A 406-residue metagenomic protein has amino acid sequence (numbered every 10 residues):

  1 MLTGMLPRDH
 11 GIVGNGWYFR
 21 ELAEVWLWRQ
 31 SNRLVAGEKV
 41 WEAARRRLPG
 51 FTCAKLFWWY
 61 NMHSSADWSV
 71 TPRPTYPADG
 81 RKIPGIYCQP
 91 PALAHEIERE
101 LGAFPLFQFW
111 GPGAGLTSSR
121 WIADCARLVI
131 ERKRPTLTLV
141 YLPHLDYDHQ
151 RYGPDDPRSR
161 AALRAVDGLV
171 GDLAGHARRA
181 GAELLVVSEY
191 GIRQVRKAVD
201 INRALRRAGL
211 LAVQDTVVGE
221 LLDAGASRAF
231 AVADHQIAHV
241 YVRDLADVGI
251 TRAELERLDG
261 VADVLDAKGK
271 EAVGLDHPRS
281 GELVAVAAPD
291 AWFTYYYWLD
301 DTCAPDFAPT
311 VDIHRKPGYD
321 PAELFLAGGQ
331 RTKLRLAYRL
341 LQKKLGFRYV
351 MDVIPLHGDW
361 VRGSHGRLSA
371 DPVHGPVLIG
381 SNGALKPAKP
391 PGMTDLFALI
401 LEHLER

Functional and structural regions predicted by a protein language model:
M1-L2: Long, well-ordered hydrophobic secondary-structure segments characteristic of membrane-embedded and membrane-proximal
M5-G153, A162-A165, S227-V232, Q236-R243 (+5 more regions): His/Asp/Glu-rich, glycine-adjacent segments that coordinate divalent cations and/or stabilize oxyanion chemistry on
R20, G37, L221-L399, H403: Active-site neighborhoods of enzymes that stabilize oxyanions during catalysis
K55-N61, G181-E183, V187-Y190, T216-V218 (+1 more regions): Acidic carboxylate-rich catalytic motifs and surrounding loops in phosphoryl-/glycosyl-chemistry enzymes
P135, A174-L184, A262-L265, R406: Surface-exposed helix-capping loop/turn segments at secondary-structure junctions
L137-Y141, L185, I379: Structural motif
R158: Active-site and adjacent substrate-binding regions of carbohydrate-active enzymes
A161-R206, L210-L211, A285, L378 (+1 more regions): Metal-dependent active-site segment of extracytoplasmic phospho-/sulfohydrolases and closely related
